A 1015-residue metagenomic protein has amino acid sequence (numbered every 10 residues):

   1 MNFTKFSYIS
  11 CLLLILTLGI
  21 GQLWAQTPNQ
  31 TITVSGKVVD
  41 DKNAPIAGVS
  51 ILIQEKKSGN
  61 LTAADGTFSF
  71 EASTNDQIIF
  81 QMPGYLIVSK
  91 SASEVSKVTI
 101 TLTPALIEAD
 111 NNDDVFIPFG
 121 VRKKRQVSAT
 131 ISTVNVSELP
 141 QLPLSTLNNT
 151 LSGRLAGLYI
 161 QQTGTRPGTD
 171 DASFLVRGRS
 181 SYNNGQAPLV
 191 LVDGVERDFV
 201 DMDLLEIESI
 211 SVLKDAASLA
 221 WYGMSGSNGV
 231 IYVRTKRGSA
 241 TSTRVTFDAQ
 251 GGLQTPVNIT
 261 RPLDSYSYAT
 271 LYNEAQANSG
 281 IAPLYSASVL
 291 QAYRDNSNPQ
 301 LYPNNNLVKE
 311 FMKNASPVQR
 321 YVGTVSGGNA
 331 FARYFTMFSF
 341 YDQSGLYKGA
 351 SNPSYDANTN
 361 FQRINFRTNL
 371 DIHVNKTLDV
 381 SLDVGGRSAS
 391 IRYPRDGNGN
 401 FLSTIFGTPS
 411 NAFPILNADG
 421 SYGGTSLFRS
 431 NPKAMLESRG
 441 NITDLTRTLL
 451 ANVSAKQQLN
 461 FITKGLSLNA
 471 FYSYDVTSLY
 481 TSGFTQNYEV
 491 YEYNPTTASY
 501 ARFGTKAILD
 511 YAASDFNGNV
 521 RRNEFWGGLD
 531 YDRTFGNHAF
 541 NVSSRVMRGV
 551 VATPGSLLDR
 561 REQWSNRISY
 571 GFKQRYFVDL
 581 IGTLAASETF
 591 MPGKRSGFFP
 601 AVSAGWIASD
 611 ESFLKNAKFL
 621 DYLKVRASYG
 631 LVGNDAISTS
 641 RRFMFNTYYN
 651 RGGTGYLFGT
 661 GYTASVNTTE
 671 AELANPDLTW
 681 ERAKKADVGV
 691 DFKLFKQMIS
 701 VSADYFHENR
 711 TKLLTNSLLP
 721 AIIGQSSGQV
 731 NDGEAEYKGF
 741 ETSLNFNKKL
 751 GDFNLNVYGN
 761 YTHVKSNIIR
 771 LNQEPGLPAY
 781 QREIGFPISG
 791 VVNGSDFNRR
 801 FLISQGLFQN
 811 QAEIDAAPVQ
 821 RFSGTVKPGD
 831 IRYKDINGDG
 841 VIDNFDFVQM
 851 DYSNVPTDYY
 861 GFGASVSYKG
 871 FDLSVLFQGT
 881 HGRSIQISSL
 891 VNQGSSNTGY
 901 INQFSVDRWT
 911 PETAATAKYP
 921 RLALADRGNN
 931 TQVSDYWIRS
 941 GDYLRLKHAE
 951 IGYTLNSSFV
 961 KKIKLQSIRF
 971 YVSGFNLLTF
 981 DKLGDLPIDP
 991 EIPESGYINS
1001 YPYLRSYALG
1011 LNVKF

Functional and structural regions predicted by a protein language model:
M1-L12, L16-F366, V380, N837 (+1 more regions): Short, small/polar-rich motifs associated with maturation and membrane association, primarily at protein termini
E55-K57, G84, G194, G420 (+6 more regions): Residue-level detection of beta-strand-connecting loop/turn positions
S137, V195-G238, N258-P262, Y302-V322 (+14 more regions): Outer-membrane beta-barrel proteins
N148-R154, D732-E736, P775-D796, F845 (+5 more regions): C-terminal extracellular loops and terminal segments of Gram-negative outer membrane beta-barrel proteins
T246-N298, D396-G397, R641, N646 (+4 more regions): Conserved small-residue
L284, P409-A418, P828, T880-R969 (+1 more regions): Extracytoplasmic gating/loop element in the C-terminal half of outer-membrane beta-barrel translocons and assembly
N369-L378, D383-S388, Y393-P394, S403-F406 (+5 more regions): Extracellular/periplasmic, surface-exposed regions of secreted and cell-surface proteins
N854-Q886: Glycine-rich, aromatic-lined ligand/substrate-binding cores of catalytic and carbohydrate-binding domains
